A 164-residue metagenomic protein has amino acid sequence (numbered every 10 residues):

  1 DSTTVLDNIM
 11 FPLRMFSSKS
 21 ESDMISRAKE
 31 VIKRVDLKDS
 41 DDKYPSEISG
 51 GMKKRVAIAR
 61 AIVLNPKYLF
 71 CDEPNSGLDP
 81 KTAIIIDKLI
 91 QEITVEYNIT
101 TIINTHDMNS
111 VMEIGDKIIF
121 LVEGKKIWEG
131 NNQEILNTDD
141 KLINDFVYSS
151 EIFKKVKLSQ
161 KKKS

Functional and structural regions predicted by a protein language model:
L6-R14: Short helical segment in ABC ATPase nucleotide-binding domains corresponding to the A-loop/adjacent helical element
E21-D39: Conserved ABC ATPase "signature" region
Y44-I48, M52: Conserved ABC ATPase signature
V63-K67: A short, proline-enriched helix->beta-strand linker immediately N-terminal to the Walker B motif in ABC-type P-loop
L69-D72: Catalytic Walker B motif of ABC-type/P-loop ATPase nucleotide-binding domains
P80-T82: Helix N-cap at the start of a conserved alpha-helix in ABC-type nucleotide-binding domains
